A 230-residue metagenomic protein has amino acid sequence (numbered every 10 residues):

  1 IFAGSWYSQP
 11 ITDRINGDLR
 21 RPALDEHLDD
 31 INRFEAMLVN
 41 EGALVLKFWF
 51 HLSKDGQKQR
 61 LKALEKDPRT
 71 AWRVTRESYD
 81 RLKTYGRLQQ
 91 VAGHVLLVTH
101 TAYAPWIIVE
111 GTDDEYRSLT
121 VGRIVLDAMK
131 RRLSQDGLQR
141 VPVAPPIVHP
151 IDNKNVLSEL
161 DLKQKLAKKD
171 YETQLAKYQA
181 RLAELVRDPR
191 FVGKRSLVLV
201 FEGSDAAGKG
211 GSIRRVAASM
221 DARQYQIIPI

Functional and structural regions predicted by a protein language model:
F2-I230: Glycine-rich phosphate-binding loop of ATP-dependent small-molecule kinases
